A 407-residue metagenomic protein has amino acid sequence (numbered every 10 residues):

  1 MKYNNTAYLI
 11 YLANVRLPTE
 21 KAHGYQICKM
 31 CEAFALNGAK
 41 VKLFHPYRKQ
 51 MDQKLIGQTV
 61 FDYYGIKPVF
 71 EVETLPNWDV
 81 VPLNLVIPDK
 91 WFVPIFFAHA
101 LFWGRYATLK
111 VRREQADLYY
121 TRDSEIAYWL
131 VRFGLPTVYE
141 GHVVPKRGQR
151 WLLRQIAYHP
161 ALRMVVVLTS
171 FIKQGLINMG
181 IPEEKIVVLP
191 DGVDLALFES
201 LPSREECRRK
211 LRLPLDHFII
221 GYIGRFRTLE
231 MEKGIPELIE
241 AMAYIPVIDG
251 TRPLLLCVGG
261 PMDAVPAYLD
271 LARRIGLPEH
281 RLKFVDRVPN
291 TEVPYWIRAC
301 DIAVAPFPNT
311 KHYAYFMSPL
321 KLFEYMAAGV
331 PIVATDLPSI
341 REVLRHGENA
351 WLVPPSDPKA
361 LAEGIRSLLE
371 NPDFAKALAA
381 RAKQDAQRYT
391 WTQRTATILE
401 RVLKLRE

Functional and structural regions predicted by a protein language model:
I10-L12, P214-M242, L256: Conserved donor-binding/catalytic core segment of Leloir-type glycosyltransferases
Y47-K49, I223, R252-L269: Glycosyltransferase donor-sugar binding loop
L55-F61, E199-L213: A short helix/loop element that forms part of the nucleotide-sugar donor recognition site in Leloir-type
F171, G192: Carbohydrate-associated surface elements
G259, P266-P294, I302: Nucleotide-activated donor-binding/catalytic signature segment of Leloir-type glycosyltransferases, i.e., the conserved
A303-A305, E324-A327, P331-A334: Short hydrophobic beta-strand element within catalytic cores of glycosyltransferases and related nucleotide-activated
H346-G347, W351-P358, S367-D373: Conserved acidic donor-binding segment of nucleotide-sugar-dependent glycosyltransferases
A360, S367, F374-R388, E400: A short, well-ordered alpha-helix in the C-terminal region of glycosyltransferases
